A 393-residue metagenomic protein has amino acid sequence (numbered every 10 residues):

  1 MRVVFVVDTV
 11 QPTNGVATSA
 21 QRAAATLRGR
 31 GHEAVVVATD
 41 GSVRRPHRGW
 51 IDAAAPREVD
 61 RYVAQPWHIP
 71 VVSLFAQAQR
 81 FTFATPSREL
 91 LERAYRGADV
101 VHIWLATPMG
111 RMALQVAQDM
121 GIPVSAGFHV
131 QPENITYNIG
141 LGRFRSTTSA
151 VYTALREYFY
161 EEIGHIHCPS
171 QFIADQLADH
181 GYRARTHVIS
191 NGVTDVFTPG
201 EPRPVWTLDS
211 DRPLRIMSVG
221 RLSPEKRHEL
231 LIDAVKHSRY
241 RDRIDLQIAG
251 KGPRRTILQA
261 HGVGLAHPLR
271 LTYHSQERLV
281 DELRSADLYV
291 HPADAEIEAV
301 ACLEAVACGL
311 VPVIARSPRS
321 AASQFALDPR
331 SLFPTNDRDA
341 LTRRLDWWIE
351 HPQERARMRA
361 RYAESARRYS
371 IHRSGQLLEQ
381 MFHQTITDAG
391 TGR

Functional and structural regions predicted by a protein language model:
D40, F172, G192: Carbohydrate-associated surface elements
Y95, Y273-H274, D281-A286: Short alpha-helical donor nucleotide-sugar binding micro-motif in glycosyltransferases
D119, Q131-P132, T147-H165, H180: Membrane-proximal helix-turn-helix segments that form the acceptor-binding/catalytic region of lipid-linked
H167, V205-K236, Q247: Conserved donor-binding/catalytic core segment of Leloir-type glycosyltransferases
T256-H274: Nucleotide-activated donor-binding/catalytic signature segment of Leloir-type glycosyltransferases, i.e., the conserved
D294: Aromatic "clamp/platform" in nucleotide-sugar-dependent glycosyltransferases that forms part of the donor/acceptor
V311-R316: Short hydrophobic beta-strand element within catalytic cores of glycosyltransferases and related nucleotide-activated
L327-D339, W347-P352: Conserved acidic donor-binding segment of nucleotide-sugar-dependent glycosyltransferases
